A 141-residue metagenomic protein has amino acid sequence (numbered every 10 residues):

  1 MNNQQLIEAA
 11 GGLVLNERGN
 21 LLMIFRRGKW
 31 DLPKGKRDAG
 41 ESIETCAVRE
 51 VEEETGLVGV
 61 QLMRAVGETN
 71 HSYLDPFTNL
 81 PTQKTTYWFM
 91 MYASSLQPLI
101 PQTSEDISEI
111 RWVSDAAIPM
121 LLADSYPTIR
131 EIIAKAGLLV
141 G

Functional and structural regions predicted by a protein language model:
M1-G11: Acidic, metal-coordinating catalytic segment for phosphate/diphosphate chemistry, firing primarily on the Nudix
R37-S125: Unchanged
M120-G141: Charged phosphate-binding loop/patch that engages nucleotide di/tri-phosphates or the phosphate backbone of nucleic
